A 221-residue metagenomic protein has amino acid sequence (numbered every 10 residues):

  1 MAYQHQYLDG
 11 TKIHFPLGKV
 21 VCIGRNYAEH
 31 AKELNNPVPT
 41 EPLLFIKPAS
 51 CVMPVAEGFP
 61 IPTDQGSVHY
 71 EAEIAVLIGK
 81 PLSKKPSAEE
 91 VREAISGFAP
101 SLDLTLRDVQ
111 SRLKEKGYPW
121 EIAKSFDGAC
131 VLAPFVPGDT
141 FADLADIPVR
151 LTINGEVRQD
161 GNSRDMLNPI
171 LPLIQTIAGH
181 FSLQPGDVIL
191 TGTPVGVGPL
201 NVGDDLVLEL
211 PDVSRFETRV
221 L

Functional and structural regions predicted by a protein language model:
M1-S96, S101, D108: Extended, compositionally biased flexible segments
A2-H14, N26, H30, N36-V38 (+3 more regions): Catalytic-pocket segment enriched in acidic/His residues
